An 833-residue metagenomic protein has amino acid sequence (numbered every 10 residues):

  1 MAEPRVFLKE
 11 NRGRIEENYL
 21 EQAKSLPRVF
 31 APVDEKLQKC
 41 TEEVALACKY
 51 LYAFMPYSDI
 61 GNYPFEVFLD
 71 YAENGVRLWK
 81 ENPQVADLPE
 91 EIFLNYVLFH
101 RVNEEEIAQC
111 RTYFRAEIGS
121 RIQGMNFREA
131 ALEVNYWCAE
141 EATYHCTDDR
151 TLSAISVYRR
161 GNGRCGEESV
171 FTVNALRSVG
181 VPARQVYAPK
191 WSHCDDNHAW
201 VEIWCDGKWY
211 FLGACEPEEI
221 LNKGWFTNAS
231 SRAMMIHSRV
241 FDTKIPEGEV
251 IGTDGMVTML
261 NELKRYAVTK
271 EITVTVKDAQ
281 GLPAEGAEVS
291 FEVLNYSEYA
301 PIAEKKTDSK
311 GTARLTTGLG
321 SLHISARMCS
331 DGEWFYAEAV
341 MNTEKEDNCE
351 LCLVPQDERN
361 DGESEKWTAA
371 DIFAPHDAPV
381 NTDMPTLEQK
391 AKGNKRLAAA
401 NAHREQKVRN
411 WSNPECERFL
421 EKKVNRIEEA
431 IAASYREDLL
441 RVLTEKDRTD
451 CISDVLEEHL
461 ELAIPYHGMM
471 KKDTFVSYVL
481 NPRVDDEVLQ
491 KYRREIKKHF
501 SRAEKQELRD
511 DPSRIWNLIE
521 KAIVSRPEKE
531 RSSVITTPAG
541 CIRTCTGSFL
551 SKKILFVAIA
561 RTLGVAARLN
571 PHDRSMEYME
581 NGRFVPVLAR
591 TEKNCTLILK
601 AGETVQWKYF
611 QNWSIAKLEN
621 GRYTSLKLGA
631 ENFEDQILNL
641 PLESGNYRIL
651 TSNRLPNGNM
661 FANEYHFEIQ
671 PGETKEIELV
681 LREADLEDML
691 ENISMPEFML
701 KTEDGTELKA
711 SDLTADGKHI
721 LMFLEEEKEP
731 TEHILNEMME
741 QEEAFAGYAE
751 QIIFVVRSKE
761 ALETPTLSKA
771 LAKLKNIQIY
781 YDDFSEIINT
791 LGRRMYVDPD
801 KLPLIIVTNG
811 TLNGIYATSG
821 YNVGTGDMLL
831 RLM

Functional and structural regions predicted by a protein language model:
A2, A116, S120-Y136, H145-S156 (+9 more regions): Hydrophobic/aromatic-rich core segments of domains that either
E3-R160, K390-A391, K395-T544, I554: Secondary-structure boundary elements
K270-G281, C595-V605: A short, amphipathic beta-strand motif
N295-T317, F335, N620-L638: Short, acidic Ser/Thr/Gly-rich low-complexity loop/linker segments typical of extracellular and cell-surface proteins
T312-S325, C329-D331, V340-T343, N632-N657 (+1 more regions): Short Pro-Gly-centered beta-turn/loop motif in secreted/extracellular proteins
A710-I734, Q751-F754: Short active-site neighborhood of thiol/selenol oxidoreductases, capturing the structured segment around
S768-L802: Short, internal strand/loop/helix patches that form the active-site neighborhood or redox-interaction surface
P799-G820: A short, hydrophobic beta-strand/beta-hairpin element that forms part of a small beta-sheet core
